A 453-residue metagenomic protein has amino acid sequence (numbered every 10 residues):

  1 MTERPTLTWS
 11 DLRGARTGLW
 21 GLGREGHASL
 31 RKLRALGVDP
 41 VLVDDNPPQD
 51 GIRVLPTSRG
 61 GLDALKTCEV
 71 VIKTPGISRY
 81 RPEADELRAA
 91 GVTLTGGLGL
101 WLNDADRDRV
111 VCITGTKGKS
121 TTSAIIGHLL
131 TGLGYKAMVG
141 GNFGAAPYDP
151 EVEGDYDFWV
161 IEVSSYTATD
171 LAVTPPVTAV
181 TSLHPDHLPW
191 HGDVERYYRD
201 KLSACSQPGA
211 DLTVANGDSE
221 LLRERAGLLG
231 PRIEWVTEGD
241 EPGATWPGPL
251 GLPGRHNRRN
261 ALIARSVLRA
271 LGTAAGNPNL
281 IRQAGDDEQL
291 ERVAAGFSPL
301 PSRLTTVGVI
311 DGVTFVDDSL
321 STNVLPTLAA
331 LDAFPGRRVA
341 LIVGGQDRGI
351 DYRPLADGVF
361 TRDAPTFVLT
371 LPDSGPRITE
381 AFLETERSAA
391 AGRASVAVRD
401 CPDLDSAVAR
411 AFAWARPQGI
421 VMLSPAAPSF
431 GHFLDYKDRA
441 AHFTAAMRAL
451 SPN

Functional and structural regions predicted by a protein language model:
M1-G96, L100, R282, L450-N453: N-terminal leader/targeting and accessory segments in enzymes
R4-T17, A28-K32, L36, L250-P365: Nucleotide phosphate-binding/pyrophosphate-handling subdomain across enzymes that bind or process nucleotide phosphates
L33, V71, I113, N142 (+11 more regions): Residue-level signal for inorganic ion chemistry
D39-D45, V214-G217, A340-G344, D363-S374: Short internal beta-strands
P40-D44, M138-V139, V160, W235 (+1 more regions): Short beta-strand "acidic-cap" motif of Rossmann-like dinucleotide-binding folds
D50-G60, G91-T93, D108-R109, P176-T178 (+2 more regions): Active-site regions of enzymes building and remodeling cell-envelope glycoconjugates
G51-R53, P354-G419: C-terminal helical cap/extension that packs against the catalytic core of soluble nucleotide-cofactor enzymes
L62-K66, P75-P231, L280, T444-N453: Phosphate-binding loop of NTP-binding sites
